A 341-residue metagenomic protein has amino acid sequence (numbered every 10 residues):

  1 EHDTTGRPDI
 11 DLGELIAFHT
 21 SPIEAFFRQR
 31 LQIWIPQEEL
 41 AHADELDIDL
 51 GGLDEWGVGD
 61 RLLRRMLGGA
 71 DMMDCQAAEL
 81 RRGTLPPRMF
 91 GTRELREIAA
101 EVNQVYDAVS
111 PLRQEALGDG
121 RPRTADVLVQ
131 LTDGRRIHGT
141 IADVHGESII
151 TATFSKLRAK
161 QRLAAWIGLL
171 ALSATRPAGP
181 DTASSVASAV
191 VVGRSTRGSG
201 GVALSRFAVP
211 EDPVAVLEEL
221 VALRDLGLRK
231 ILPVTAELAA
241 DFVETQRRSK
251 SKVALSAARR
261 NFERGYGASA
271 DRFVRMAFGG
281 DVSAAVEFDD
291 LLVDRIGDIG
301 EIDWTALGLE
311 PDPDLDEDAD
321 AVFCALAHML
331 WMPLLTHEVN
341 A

Functional and structural regions predicted by a protein language model:
E1-A341: Structural signature of nuclease core domains in nucleic-acid processing machines
